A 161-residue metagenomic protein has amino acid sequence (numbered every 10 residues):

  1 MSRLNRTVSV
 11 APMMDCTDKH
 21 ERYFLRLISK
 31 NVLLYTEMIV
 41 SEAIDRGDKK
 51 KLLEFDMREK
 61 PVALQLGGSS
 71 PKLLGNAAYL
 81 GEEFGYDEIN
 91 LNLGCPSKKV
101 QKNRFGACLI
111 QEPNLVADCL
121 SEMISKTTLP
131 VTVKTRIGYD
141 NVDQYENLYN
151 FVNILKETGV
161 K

Functional and structural regions predicted by a protein language model:
M1-V8: Extreme N-terminal starter segment of soluble prokaryotic enzymes
A11-M13, E37, Q65-G67, N92-G94 (+1 more regions): A cross-family glycoside hydrolase active-site/sugar-binding cleft signature
M13, S70, P96, C108 (+1 more regions): Gly/Ser/Thr-rich beta-alpha loop segments that engage phosphate groups in nucleotides
M13-D87: Glycine-rich, positively charged N-terminal anion/phosphate-binding segment
Y23, L27-S29, G75-I89, L93-F105 (+1 more regions): Alpha/beta enzyme core
K51-F55, A107-L109, Y149-F151: Short, hinge-like loop/turn segments at secondary-structure boundaries
G67, F105-I110: Core AdoMet radical
